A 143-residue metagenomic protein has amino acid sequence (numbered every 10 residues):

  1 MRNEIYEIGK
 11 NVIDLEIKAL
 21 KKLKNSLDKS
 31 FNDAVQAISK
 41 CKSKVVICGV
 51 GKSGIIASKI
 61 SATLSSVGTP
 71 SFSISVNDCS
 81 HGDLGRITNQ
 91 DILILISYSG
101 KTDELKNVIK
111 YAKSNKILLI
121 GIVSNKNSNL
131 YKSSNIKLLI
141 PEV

Functional and structural regions predicted by a protein language model:
M1-S43: An N-terminal, well-structured beta->alpha segment
S43-V143: Glycine-rich phosphate-binding loops that contact phosphosugars or nucleotide phosphates
